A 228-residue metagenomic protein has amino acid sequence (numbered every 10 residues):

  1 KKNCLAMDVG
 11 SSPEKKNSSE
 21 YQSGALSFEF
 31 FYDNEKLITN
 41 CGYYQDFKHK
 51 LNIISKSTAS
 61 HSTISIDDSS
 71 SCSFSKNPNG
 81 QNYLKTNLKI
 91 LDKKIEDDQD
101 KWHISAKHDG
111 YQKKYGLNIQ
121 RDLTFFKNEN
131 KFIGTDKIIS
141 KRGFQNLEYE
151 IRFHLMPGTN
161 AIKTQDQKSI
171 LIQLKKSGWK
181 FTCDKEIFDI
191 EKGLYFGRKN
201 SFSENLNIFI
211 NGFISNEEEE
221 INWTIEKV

Functional and structural regions predicted by a protein language model:
K1-T39, S215: Carbohydrate-active enzyme catalytic cores, enriched for enzymes that act on polyanionic acidic polysaccharides
Y43-V228: CBM-like, beta-strand-rich accessory domains located in the C-terminal region of large, secreted polysaccharide-active
